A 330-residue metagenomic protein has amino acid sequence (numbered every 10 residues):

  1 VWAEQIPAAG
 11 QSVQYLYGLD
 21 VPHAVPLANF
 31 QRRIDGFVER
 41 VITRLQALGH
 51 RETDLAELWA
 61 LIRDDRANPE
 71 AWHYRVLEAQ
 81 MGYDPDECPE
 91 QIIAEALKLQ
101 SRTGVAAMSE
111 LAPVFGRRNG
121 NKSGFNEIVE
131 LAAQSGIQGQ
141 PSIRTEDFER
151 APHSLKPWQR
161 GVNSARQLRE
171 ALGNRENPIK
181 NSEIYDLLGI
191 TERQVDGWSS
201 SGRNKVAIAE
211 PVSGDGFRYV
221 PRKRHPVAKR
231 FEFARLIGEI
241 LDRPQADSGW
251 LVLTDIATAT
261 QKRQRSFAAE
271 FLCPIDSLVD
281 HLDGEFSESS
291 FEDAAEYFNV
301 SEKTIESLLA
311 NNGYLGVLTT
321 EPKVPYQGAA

Functional and structural regions predicted by a protein language model:
V1-A330: Short juxta-domain linker segments that transition from a proline/glycine-rich, charged coil into a short amphipathic
